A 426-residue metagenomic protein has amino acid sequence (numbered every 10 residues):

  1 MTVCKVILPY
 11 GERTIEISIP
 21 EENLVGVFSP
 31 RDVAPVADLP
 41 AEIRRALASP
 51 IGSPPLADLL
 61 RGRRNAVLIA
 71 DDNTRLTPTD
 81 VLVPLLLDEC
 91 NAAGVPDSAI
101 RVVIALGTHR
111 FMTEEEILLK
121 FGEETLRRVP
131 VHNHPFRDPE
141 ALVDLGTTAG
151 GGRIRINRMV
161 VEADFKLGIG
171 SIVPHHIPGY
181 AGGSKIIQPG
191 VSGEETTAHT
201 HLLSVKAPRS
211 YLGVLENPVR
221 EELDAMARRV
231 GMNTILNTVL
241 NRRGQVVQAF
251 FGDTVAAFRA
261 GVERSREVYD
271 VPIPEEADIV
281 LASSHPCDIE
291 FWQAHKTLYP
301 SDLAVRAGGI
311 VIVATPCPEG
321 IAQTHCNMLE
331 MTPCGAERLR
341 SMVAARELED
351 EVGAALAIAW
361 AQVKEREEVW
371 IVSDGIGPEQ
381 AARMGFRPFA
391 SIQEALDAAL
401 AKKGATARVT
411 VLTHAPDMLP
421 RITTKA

Functional and structural regions predicted by a protein language model:
M1-A46: N-terminal amphipathic/basic leader segments beginning at the initiator methionine
I51-A66, A92-S98, V230, V271-D278 (+2 more regions): Glycine-rich phosphate/diphosphate-binding loops that line cofactor/substrate pockets in enzymes
N65-L76, R101-G107, V280-S283: Short glycine-rich or small-residue beta-strand-to-loop segments that form or flank ligand, phosphate, metal/Fe-S
R75-V95, A294-A304: Histidine-anchored nucleotide/phosphate-binding helix
N91, H295-A426: C-terminal non-catalytic interaction/assembly regions of soluble proteins
M112-Y180: An acidic, phosphate/nucleotide-engaging active-site surface
S171-P174, A181-L236: Mobile "lid/hinge" segments at catalytic clefts and subdomain interfaces of large enzymes
S210-C287: Membrane-embedded hairpin module used as a gating/binding unit in multi-pass transport and secretion proteins
